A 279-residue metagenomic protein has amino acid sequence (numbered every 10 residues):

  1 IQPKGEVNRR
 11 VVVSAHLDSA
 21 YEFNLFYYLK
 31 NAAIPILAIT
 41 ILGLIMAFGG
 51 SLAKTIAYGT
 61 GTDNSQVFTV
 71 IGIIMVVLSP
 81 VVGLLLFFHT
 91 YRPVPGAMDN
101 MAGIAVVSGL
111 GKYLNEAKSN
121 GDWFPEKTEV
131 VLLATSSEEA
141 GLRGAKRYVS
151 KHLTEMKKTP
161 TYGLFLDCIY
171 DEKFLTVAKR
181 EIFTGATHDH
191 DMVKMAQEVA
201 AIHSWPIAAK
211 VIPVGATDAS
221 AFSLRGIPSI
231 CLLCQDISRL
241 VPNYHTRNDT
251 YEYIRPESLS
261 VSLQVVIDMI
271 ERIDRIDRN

Functional and structural regions predicted by a protein language model:
I1-Y27: Acidic/His- and Gly-rich active-site-bordering loop/insert found across diverse amide/peptide-bond hydrolases
V11-V13, L133, Y162-L164, P228-L232: Hydrophobic/aromatic beta-strand patches that form the interior of the parallel beta-sheet core in alpha/beta enzyme
L17, S136-E138, Q235: Residue-level signal for short, function-critical loop segments
Y21, A53-T187, V211-G215, A219: Acidic/histidine-rich catalytic neighborhood of metal-dependent amide-processing enzymes
Y21-L44: Cytosolic-side membrane-insertion boundary helix
L37-K54, V76-S79: Canonical alpha-helical transmembrane segments of integral membrane proteins
I169-N279: Active-site-adjacent substrate-binding region of metalloamidase/peptidase-like peptide-processing proteins
